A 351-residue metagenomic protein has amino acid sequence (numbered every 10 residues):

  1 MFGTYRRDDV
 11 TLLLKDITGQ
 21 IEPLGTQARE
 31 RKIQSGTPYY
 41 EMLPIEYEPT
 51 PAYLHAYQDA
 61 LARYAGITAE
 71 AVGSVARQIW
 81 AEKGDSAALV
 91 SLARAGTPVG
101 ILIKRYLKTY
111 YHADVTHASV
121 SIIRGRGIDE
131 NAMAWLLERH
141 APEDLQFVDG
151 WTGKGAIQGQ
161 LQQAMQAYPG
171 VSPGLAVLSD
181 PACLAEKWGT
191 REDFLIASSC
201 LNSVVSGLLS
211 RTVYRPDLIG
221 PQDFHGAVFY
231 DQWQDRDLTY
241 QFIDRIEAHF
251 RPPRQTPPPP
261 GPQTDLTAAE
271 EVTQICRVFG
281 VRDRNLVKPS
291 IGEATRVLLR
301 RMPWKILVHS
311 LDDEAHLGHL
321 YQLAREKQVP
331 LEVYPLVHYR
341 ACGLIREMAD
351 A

Functional and structural regions predicted by a protein language model:
M1-A87, K108, H112-A351: Long, low-complexity, Lys/Arg-enriched
D85-G100, L107: Membrane helical hairpin/interfacial module
